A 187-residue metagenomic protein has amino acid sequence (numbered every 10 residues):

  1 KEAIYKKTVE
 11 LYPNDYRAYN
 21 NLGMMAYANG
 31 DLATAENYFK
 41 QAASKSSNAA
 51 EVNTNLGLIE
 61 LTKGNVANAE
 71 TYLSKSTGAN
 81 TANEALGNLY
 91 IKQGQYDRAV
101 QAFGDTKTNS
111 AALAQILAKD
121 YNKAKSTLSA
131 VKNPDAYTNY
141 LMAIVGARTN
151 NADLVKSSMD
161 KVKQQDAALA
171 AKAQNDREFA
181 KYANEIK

Functional and structural regions predicted by a protein language model:
L11, K45, K75-A79, A102-D105 (+2 more regions): Structural marker of alpha-solenoid helical repeat scaffolds
Y16-R17, A49-E51, N80-E84, D105 (+2 more regions): Helix-start (N-cap) detector for alpha-helical repeat units in TPR-like alpha-solenoids, especially tetratricopeptide
R17-Y27, E51-L58, E84-N88: Conserved alpha-helical positions within TPR/SEL1-like repeat arrays
N21, N55, A85, S110 (+2 more regions): Canonical tetratricopeptide repeat
A28-N29, T62-K63, K92, L117 (+2 more regions): Register position in tetratricopeptide repeats
T149, L154-K187: Terminal, low-structured helical/coil segments at or just beyond the last alpha-helical repeat
